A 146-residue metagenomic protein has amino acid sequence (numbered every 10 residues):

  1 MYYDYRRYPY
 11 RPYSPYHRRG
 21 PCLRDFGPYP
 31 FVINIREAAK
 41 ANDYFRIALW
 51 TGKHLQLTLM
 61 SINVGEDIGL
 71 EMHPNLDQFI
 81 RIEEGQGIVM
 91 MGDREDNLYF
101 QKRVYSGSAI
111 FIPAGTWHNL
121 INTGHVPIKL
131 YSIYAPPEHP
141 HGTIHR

Functional and structural regions predicted by a protein language model:
M1-Q56, G69, K102, H145-R146: A short, N-terminal "cap"/entry segment at the start of jelly-roll beta-barrel domains of the cupin/DSBH fold
E37-K40, D96, I121-R146: Double-stranded beta-helix
R46, M90-G92, Y99: Compact, glycine-rich, soluble single-domain proteins
H54, N75, H125-V126: Short strand-connecting beta-turns/loops that link adjacent beta-strands
I68-L70, V89-M90, I112, H118-I128: Short beta-strand His + acidic residue motifs that chelate non-heme Fe in jelly-roll/DSBH and cupin folds
N75-G92: Glycine- and acidic-residue-biased ligand/ion/polar-headgroup-sensing regions
R94-A114: Short acidic-glycine-tyrosine-enriched beta hairpin
